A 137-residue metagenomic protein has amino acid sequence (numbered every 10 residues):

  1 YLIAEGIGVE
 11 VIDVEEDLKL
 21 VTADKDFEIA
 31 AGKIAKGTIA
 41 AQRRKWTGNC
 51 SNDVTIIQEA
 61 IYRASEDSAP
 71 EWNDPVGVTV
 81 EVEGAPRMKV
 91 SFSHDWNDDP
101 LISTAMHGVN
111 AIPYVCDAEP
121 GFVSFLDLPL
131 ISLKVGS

Functional and structural regions predicted by a protein language model:
Y1-P70, V76-V78, S93: Active-site-lining helix/loop region of Rossmann-like oxidoreductase modules
E66-S137: C-terminal helical cap and adjacent loop that interface with cofactors, partners, or active-site loops
